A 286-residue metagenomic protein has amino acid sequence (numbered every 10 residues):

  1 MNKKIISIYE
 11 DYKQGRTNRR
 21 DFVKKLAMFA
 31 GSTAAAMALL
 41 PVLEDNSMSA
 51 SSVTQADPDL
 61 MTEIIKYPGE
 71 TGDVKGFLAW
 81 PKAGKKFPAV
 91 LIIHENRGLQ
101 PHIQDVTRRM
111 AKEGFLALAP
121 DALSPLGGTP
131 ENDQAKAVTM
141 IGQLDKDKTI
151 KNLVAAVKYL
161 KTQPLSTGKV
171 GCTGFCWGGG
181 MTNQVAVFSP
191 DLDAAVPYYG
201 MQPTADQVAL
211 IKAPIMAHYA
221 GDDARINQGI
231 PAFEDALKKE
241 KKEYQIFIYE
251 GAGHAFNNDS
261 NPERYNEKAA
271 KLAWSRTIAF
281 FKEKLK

Functional and structural regions predicted by a protein language model:
M1-D21: N-terminal secretory signal peptides
R16-K24, T33-S52: N-terminal twin-arginine translocation
A50-G84: N-terminal cap/lid segment of alpha/beta-hydrolase-fold proteins
K86-E95: Short beta-strand element of the alpha/beta-hydrolase
D133-T173, L285: Gly/Ser-rich "nucleophile elbow"/oxyanion-hole loop immediately N-terminal to the catalytic nucleophile in hydrolases
A155-K212: Primarily recognizes the serine-hydrolase "nucleophile elbow" in alpha/beta-hydrolase and SGNH/GDSL folds
A217-Y219: Short beta-strand/loop motif that positions the catalytic acidic residue of the alpha/beta-hydrolase fold
K238, E243-K286: C-terminal catalytic histidine-bearing segment of alpha/beta-hydrolase fold enzymes
